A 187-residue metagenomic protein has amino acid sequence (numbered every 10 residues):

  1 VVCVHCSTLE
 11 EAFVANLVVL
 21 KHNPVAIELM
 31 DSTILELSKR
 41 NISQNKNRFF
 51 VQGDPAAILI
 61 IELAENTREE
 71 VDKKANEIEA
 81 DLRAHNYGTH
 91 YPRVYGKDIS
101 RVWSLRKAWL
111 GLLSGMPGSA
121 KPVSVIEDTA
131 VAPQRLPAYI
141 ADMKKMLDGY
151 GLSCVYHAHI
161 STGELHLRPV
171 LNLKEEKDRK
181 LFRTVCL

Functional and structural regions predicted by a protein language model:
V1-L187: Noncatalytic alpha-helical scaffold of FAD-dependent oxidoreductases
